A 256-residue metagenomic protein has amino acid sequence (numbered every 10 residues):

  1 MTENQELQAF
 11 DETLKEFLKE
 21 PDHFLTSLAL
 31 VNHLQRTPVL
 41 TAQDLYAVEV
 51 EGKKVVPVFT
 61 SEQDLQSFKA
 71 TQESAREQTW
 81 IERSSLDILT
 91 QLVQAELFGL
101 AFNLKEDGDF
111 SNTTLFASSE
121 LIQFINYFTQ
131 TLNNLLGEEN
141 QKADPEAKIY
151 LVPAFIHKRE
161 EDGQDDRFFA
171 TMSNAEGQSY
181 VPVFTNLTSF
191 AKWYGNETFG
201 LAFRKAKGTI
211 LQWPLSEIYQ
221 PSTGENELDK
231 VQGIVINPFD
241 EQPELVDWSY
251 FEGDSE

Functional and structural regions predicted by a protein language model:
M1-E256: An interfacial alpha-helical scaffold signature
